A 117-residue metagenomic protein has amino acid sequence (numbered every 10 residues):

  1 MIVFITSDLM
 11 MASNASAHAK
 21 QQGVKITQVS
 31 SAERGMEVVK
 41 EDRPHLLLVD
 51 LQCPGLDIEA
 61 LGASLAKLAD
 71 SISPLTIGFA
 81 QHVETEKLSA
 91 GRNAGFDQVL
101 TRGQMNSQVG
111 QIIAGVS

Functional and structural regions predicted by a protein language model:
M1-L9: Conserved acidic segment of CheY-like receiver
G23-S30: Short hydrophobic/Thr-rich beta-strand motif most characteristic of the beta2 strand and flanking loop of CheY-like
S30-L46: Acidic, metal-coordinating helix/loop segments flanking the phosphotransfer/catalytic sites of two-component signaling
D42, A66-I72: Conserved phosphotransfer cores of two-component systems
V49-L65: Conserved phosphotransfer microenvironments
S73-V83: A short, hydrophobic beta-strand element within the central beta-sheet of small alpha/beta folds
V83-Q98: Alpha4 helix (beta4-alpha4-beta5 surface) of REC/receiver domains from two-component response regulators
Q104-I112: C-terminal output helix
